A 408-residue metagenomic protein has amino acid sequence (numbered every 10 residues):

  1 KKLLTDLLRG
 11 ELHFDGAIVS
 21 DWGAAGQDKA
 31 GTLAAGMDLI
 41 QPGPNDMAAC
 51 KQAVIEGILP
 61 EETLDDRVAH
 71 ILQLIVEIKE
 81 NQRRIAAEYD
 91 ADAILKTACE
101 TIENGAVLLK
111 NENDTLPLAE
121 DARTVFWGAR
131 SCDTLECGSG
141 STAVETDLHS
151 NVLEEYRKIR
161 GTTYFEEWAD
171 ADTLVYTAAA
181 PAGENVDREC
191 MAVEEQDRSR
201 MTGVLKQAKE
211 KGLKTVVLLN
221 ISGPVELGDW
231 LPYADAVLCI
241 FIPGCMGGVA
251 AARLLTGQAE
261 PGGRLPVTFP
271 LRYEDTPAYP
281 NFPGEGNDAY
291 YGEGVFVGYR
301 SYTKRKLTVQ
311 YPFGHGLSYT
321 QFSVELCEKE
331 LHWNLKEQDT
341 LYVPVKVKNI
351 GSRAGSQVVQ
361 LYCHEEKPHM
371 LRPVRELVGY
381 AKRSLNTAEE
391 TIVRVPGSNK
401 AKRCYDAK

Functional and structural regions predicted by a protein language model:
K1, T5-D6, G10-D15, V19-G26 (+3 more regions): C-terminal non-catalytic regions of proteins with extracellular/luminal or membrane-system context
K29-G43: A short alpha/beta connector and helix-capping loop motif
G36, A49-N81: Long, well-ordered, tryptophan-enriched scaffold segments
C50, R83-D90: Short linear capping/connector segments at secondary-structure termini
H70-E77, A87, I102-E112: Hydrophobic targeting/anchoring helices
L74-A86, P280, D406-A407: Short amphipathic alpha-helical segments at helix boundaries and their inter-helical linkers
